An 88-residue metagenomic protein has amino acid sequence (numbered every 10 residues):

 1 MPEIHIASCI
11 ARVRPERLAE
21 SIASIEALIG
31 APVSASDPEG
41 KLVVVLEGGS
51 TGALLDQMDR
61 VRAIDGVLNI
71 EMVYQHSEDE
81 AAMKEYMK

Functional and structural regions predicted by a protein language model:
M1-K88: Long, contiguous binding/interaction regions
